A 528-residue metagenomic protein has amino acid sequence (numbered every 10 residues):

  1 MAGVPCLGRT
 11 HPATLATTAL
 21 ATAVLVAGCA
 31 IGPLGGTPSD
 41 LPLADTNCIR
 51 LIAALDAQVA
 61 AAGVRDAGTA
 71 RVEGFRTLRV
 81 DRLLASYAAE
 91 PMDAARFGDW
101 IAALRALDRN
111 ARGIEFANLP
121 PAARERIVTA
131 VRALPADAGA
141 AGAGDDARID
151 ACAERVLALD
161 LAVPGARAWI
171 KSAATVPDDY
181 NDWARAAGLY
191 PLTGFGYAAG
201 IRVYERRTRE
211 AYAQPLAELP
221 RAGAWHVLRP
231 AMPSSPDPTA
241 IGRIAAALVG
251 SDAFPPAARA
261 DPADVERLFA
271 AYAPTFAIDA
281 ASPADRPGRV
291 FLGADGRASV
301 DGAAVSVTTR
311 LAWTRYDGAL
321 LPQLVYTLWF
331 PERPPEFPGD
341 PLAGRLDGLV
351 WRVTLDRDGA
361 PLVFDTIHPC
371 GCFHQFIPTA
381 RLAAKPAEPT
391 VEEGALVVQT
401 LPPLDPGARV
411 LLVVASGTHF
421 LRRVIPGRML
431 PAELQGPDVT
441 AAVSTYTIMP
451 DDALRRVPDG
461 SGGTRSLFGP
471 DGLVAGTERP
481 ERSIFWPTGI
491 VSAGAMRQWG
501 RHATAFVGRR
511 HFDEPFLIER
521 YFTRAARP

Functional and structural regions predicted by a protein language model:
M1-T10: N-terminal secretory signal peptides that target proteins for export/translocation
A13: Acidic, contiguous segments within the catalytic cores of piggyBac-derived transposases
A16-G28: Bacterial N-terminal signal peptides
A30-G32: Bacterial signal peptide processing site
L34-R243, R345-D347, D358-P528: Domain-length functional cores that host ligand/cofactor binding and catalytic or interaction surfaces in mature
H226-D301: Charged, compositionally biased non-catalytic regions
R286-F364: Short N-terminal edge-element motif at the start of the domain
